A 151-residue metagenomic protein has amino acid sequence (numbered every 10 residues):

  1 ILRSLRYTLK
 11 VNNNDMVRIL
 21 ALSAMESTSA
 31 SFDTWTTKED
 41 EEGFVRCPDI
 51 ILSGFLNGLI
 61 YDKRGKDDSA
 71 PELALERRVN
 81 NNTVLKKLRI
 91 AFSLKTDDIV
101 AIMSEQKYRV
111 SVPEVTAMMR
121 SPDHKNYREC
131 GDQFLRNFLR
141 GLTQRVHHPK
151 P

Functional and structural regions predicted by a protein language model:
I1-T8, L75-L88: A short, Lys/Arg-rich alpha-helix, primarily the initiator
R3, E26, A70-E72: Short, flexible segments with low predicted structural confidence
L5, V11-L22, A30-S31, W35 (+2 more regions): A structural feature that tracks compact, well-ordered secondary-structure segments with a strong bias toward
D15-K66: Acidic (E/D-rich), amphipathic helical modules within compact regulatory domains
I19, E39-G43, E72, T83 (+1 more regions): Generic preference for well-ordered secondary structure
F44, P48, L73, R77 (+3 more regions): Residue-level marker of regulatory loop/turn positions in helix-turn-helix DNA-binding domains and in histidine
F55-N81, H148-P151: Intrinsic disorder/low-complexity detector
